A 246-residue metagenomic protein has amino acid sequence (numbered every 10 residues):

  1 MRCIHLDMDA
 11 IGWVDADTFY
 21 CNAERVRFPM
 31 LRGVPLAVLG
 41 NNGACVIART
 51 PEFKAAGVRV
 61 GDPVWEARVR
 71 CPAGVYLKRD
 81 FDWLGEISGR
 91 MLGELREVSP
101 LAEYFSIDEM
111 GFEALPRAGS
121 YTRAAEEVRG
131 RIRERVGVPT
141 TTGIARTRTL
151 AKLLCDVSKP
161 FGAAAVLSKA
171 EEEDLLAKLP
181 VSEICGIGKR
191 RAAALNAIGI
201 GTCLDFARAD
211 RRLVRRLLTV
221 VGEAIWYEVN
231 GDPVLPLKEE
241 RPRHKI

Functional and structural regions predicted by a protein language model:
M1-I107, G111, R117: Residues that scaffold, gate, or flank divalent-cation-dependent active/transport sites
L6, W13, E183, R191 (+1 more regions): DNA-contacting surface of Y-family translesion DNA polymerases
A23-R25, A48-P51, L150-S158, P236-R241: Short acidic, glycine/serine/threonine-rich loops at helix termini
K78-F81, L115-G119, G162-V166, L175-E183 (+1 more regions): Flexible, glycine/proline-enriched loop segments at strand-loop-helix junctions that form or flank small-ligand binding
R90, E94-V98, E127-V136, A194 (+2 more regions): Generic non-transmembrane alpha-helical segments
I107-F112, R146-L150: Short, conserved phosphate-binding/catalytic loop or strand-edge motifs used in phosphoryl-/nucleotidyl-transfer
S120-S182: Long, highly charged, low-complexity intrinsically disordered interaction regions that mediate electrostatic DNA/RNA
